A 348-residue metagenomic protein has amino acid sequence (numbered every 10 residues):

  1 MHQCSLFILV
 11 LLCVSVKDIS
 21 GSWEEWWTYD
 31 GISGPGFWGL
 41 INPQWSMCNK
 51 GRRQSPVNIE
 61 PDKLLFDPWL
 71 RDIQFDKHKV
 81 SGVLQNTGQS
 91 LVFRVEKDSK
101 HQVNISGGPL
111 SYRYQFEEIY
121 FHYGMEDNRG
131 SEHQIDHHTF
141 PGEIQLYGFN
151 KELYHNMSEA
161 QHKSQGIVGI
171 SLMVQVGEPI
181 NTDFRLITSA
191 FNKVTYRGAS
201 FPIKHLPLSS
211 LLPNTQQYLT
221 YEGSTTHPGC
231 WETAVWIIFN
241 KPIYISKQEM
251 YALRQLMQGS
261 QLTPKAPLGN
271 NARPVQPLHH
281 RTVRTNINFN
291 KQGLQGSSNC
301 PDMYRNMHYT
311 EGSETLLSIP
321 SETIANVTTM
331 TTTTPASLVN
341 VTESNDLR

Functional and structural regions predicted by a protein language model:
H2-R348: Alpha-carbonic anhydrase
